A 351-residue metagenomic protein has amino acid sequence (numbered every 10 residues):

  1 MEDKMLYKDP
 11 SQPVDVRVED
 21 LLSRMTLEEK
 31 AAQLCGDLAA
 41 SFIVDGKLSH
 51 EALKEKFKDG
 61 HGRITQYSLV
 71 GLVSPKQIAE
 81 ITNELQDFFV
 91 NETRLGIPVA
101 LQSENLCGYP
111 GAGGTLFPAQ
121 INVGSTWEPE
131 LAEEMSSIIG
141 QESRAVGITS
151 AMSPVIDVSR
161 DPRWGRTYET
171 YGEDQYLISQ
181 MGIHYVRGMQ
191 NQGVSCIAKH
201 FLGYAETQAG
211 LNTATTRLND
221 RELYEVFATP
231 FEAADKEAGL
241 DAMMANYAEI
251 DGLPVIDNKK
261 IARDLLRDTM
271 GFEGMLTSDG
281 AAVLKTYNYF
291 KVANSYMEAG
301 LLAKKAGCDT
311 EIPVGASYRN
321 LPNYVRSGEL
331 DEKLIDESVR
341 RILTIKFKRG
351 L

Functional and structural regions predicted by a protein language model:
M1-L351: Glycoside hydrolase catalytic-domain context in secreted enzymes
